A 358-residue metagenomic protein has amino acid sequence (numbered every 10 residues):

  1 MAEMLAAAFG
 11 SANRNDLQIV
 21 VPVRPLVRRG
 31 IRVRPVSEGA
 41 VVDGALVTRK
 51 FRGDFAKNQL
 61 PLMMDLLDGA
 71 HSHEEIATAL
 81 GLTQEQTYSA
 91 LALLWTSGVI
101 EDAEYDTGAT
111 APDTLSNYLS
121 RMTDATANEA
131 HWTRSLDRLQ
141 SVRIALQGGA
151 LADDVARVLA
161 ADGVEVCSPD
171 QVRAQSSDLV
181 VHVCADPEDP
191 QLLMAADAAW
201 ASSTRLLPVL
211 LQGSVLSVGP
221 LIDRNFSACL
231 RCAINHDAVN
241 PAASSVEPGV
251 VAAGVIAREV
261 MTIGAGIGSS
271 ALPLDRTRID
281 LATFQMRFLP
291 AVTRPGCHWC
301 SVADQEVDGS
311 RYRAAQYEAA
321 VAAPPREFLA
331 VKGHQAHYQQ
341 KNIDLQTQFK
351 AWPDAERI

Functional and structural regions predicted by a protein language model:
A2-S11, N15-S141: Glycine/serine-rich phosphate-binding loop and adjoining beta1-alpha1 elements at the start of nucleotide-handling
L119-C167, G254-A257, I358: Glycine-rich adenosine-cofactor-binding loop
A145-L151, H182-P187, V209-Q212: Structural motif
P169-W200, R205: Short, well-ordered secondary-structure micro-motifs within conserved domains or adaptor modules
L193-T204, P208-R231: Rossmann-fold NAD(P)-binding glycine/threonine-rich loop
N225-R276: Adenosine-phosphate binding glycine-rich loop
S269-I358: Phosphate-binding loop/pocket of nucleotide- and phosphate-handling active sites
